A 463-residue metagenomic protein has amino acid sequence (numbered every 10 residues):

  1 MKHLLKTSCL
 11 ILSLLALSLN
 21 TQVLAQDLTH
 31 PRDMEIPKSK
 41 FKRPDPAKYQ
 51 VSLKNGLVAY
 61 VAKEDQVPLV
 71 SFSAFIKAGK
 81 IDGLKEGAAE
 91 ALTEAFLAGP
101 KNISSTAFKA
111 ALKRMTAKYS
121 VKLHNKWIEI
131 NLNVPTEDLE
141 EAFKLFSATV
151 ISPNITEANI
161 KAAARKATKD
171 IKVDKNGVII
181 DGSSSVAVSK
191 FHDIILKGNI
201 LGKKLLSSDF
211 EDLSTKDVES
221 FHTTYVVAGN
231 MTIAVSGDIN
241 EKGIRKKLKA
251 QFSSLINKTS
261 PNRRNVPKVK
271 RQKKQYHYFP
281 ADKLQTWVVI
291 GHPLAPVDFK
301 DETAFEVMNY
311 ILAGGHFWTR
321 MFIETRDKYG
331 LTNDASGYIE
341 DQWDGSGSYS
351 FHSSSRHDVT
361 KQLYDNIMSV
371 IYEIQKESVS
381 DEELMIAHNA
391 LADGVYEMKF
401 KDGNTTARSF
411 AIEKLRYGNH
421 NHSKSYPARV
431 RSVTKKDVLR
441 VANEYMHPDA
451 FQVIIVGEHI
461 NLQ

Functional and structural regions predicted by a protein language model:
M1-L10: Bacterial N-terminal signal peptides that target proteins for export
L15-V23: C-terminal segment of classical bacterial N-terminal signal peptides
A25-K109, N131, K144, E219-E324 (+1 more regions): His/Glu-rich zincin catalytic helix
P31-Q50, K190-M231, R263-P267, V395 (+1 more regions): Histidine-acidic residue clusters that define the catalytic metal-binding segment of zinc metallopeptidase domains
A62, V67-E94, S105-I151, D181-S208 (+5 more regions): M16 family metallopeptidases and their MPP-like homologs
G99, V150-A158, K376: Short, polar/flexible loop-turn hinges at active-site or ligand-entry regions and domain interfaces
N125-L132, A158-K169: Short, glycine/charge-rich beta-strand/loop segments that flank catalytic centers and engage negatively charged groups
V134-T136, A167-D174, P267-F279, N389-M398: Short, conserved secondary-structure transition motifs
